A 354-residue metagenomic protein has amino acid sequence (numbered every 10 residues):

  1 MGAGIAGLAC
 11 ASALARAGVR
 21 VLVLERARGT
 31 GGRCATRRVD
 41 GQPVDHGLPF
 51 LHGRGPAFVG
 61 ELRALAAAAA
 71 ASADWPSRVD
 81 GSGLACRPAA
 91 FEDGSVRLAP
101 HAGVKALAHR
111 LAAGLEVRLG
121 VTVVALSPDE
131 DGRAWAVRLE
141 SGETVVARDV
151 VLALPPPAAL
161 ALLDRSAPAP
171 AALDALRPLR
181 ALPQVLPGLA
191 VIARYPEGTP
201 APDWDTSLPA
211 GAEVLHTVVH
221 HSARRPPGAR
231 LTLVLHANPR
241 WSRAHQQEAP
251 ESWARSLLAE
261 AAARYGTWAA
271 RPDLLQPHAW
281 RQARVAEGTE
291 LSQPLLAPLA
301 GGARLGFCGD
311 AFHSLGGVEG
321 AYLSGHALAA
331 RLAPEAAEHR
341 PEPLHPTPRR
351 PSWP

Functional and structural regions predicted by a protein language model:
A6-A9, G29, H46, G228-P354: Conserved flavin/dinucleotide-binding core of flavoenzymes
A11, V19-L22, V117, V150 (+1 more regions): Hydrophobic anchor at the start of a short beta-strand that flanks the dinucleotide cofactor-binding loop
A13-V39: Glycine-rich FAD pyrophosphate-binding loop
G31, T144, R148-D205, T267: Central helical "cap/lid" subdomain
T36-V79: N-terminal FAD cofactor-binding segment of flavoenzymes
F50-F58, A85-R110, Q247-W253: Short beta-strand to alpha-helix junction loop
L119-W135: A conserved short coil-to-beta-strand element within the FAD-binding core of flavoproteins
E140-G142: Glycine-centered tight beta-turn/hairpin loop motif at sheet-sheet or coil-to-beta transitions
